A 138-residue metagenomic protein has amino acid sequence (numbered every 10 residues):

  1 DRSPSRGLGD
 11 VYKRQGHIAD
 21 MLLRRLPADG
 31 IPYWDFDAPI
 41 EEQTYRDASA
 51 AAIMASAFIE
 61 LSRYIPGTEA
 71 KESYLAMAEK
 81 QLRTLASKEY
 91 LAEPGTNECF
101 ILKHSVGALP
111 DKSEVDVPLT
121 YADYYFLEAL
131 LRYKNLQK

Functional and structural regions predicted by a protein language model:
D1-Y12: Single conserved hydrophobic/aromatic residue that forms the stacking wall/gate of nucleotide- or nucleobase-binding
Y12, G30-W34, C99-F100, V117-L119: Flexible, active-site-adjacent loop/turn segments at secondary-structure boundaries
R14-M21, I53-A57: Non-catalytic alpha-helical scaffold/packing segments enriched in small hydrophobic residues
G16-E42: Flexible internal linker/loop segments at domain or repeat junctions
Q43-S56, L61-S62, G67-K138: CBM-like carbohydrate-recognition segments
